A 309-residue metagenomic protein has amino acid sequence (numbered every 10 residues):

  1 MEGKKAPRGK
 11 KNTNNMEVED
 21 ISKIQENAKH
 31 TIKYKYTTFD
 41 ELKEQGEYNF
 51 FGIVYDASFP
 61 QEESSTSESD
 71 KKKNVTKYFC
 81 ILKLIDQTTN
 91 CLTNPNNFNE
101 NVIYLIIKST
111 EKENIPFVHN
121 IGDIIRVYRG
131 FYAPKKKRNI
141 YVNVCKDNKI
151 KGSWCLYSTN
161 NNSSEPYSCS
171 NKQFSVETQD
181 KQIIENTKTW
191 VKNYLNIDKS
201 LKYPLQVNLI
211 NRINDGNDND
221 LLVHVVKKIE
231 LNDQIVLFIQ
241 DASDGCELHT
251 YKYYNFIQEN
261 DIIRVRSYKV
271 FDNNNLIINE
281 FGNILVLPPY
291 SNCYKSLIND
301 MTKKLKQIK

Functional and structural regions predicted by a protein language model:
M1-K309: Single-stranded nucleic acid-binding proteins centered on OB/S1-type folds and their adjacent low-complexity
